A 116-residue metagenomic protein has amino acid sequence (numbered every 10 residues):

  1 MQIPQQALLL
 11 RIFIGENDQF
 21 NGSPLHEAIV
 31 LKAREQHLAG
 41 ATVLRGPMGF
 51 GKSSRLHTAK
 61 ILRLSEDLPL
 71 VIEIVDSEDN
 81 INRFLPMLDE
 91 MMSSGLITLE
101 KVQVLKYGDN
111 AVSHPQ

Functional and structural regions predicted by a protein language model:
M1-Q116: Positively charged, small/polar-rich N-terminal and surface patches that mediate targeting and assembly and bind
